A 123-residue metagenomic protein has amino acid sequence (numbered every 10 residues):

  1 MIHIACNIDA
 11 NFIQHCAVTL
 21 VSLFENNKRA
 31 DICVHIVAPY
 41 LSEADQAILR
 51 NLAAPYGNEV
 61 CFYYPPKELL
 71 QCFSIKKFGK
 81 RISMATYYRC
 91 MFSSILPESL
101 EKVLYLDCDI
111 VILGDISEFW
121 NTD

Functional and structural regions predicted by a protein language model:
I4-D9: A conserved hydrophobic helix/loop-capping motif in glycosyltransferases and polysaccharide synthases
I13-N27: Histidine-anchored nucleotide/phosphate-binding helix
C33-Y40: Short internal beta-strands
L41-A47: Short, charged/polar "capping" segments at the starts of alpha-helices and the immediately preceding loops
R50-S94: Active-site-proximal specificity loops/subdomain of glycosyltransferases
V103: Short aromatic/hydrophobic "clamp" motif used to bind/position activated sugar donors
L106: Catalytic metal- and UDP-sugar-binding loop of GT-A-like glycosyltransferases, i.e., residues flanking the conserved
I110-D123: Conserved donor-nucleotide/metal-binding helix-loop-beta segment in metal-dependent transferases, i.e., the alpha-helix
